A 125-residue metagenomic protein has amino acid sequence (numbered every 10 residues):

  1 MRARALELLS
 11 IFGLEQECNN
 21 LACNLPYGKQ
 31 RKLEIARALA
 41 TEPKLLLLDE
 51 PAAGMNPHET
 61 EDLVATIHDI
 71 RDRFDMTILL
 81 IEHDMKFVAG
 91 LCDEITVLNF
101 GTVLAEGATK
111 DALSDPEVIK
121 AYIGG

Functional and structural regions predicted by a protein language model:
M1-G125: Glycine-rich phosphate-binding loops of nucleotide-dependent enzymes
